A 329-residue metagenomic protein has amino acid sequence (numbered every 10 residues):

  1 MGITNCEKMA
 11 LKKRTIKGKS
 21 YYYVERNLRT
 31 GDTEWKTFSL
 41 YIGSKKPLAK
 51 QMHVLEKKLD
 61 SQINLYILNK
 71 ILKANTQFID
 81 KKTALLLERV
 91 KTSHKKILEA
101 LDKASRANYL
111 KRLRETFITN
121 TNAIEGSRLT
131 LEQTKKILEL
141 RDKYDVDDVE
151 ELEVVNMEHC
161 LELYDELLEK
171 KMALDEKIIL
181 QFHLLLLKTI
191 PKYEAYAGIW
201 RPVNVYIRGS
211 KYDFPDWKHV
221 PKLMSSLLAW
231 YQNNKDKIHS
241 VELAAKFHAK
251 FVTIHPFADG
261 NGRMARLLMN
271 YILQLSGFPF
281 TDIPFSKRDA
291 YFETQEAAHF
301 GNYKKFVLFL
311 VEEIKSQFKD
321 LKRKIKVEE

Functional and structural regions predicted by a protein language model:
M1-D259, R263-E329: FIC/Doc superfamily catalytic core
